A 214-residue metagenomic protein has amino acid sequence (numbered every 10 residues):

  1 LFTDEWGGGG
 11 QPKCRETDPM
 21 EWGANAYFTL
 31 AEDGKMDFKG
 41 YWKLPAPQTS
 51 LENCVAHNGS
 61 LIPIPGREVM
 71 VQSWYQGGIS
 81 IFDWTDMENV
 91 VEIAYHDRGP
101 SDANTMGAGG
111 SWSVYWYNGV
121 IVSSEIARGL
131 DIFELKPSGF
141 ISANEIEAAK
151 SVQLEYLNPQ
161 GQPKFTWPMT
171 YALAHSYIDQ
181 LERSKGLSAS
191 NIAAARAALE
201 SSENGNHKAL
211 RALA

Functional and structural regions predicted by a protein language model:
L1-Y177: Feature marking well-ordered beta-strand scaffolds used for ligand recognition
K150-A214: Mature extracytoplasmic or organellar-lumen-exposed domains after removal of signal/transit peptides
